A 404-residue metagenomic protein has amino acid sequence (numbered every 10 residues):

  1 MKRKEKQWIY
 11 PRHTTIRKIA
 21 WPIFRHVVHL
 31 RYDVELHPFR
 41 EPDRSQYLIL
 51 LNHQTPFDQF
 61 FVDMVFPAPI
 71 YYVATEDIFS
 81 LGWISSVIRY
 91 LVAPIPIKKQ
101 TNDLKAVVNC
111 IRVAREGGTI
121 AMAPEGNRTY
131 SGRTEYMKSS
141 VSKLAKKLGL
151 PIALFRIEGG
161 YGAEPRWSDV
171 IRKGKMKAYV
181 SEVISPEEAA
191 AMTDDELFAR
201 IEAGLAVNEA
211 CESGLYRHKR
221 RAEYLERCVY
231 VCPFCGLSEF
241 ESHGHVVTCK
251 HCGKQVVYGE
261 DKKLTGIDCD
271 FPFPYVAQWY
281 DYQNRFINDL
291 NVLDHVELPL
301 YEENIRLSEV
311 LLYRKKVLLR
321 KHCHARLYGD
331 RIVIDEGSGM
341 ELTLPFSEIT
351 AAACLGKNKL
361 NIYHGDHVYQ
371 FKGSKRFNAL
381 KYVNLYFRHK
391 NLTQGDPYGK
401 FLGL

Functional and structural regions predicted by a protein language model:
Q7-R17, W21, H26-L197, K219 (+4 more regions): Soluble catalytic domains of membrane acyltransferases
I49, I97, R326-L327, R331-I334 (+1 more regions): Phosphoinositide-dependent membrane-docking surfaces
P69, V246, Q255, H324 (+4 more regions): Structural motif
V183, D195-C228: A conserved mid-domain beta-alpha-beta active-site/ligand-binding segment of alpha/beta enzyme cores
H218-F271: Cys/His-rich short segments
G244, D261, V310, D335-G339 (+3 more regions): Surface loops and adjacent helix of pleckstrin homology
Q255-M340: Long, charge-rich boundary regions
S347-L404: Acidic, Ser/Thr- and proline-rich intrinsically disordered linker/docking segments of eukaryotic scaffolds
